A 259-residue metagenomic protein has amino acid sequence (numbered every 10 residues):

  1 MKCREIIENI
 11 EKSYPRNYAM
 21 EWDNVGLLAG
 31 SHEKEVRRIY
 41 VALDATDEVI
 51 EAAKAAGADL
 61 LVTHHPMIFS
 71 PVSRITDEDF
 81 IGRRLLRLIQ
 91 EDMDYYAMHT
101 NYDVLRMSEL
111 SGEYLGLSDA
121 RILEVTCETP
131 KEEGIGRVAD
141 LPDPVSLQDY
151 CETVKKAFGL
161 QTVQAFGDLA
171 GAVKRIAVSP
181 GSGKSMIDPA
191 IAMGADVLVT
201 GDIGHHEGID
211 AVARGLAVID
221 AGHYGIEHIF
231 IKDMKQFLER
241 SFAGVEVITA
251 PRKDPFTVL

Functional and structural regions predicted by a protein language model:
M1-L259: Hydrophobic structural segments
